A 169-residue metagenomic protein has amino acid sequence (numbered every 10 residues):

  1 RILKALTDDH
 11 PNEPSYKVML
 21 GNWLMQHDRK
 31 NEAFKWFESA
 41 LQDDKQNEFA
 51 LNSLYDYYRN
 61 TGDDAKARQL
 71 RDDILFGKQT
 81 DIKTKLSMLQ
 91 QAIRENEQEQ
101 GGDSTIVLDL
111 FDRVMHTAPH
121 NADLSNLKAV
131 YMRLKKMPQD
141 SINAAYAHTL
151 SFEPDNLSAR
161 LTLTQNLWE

Functional and structural regions predicted by a protein language model:
R1-E169: Alpha-solenoid helical repeat scaffolds
